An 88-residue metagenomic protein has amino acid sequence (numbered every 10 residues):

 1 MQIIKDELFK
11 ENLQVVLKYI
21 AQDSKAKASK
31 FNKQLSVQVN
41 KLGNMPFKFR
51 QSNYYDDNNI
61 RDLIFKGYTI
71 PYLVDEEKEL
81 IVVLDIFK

Functional and structural regions predicted by a protein language model:
M1-I60, E76-K78: Basic, Lys/Arg-enriched alpha-helical interface segments
F65-K88: Enriched for short, Lys/Arg-rich terminal
